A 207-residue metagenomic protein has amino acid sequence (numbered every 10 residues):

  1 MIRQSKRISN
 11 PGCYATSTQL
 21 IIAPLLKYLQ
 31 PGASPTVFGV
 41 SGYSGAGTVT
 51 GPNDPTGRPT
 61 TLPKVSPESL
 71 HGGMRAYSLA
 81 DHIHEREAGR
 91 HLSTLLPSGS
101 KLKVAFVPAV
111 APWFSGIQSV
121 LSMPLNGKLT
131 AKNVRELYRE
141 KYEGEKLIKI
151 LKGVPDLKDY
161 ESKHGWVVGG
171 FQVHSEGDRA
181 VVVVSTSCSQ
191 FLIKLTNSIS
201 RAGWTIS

Functional and structural regions predicted by a protein language model:
M1-T36, S41-K64: Glycine-/Pro-rich loop/turn segments that contact NAD(P) or position catalytic residues in Rossmann-like domains
R3-P11, S185-S189, I193-I206: A short glycine/serine-rich beta->alpha loop
S17-L25, K194-S198, S207: Buried hydrophobic packing segments
Y43-Q190, S200-W204: C-terminal substrate-binding/catalytic lobe of Rossmann-fold NAD(P)-dependent oxidoreductases
